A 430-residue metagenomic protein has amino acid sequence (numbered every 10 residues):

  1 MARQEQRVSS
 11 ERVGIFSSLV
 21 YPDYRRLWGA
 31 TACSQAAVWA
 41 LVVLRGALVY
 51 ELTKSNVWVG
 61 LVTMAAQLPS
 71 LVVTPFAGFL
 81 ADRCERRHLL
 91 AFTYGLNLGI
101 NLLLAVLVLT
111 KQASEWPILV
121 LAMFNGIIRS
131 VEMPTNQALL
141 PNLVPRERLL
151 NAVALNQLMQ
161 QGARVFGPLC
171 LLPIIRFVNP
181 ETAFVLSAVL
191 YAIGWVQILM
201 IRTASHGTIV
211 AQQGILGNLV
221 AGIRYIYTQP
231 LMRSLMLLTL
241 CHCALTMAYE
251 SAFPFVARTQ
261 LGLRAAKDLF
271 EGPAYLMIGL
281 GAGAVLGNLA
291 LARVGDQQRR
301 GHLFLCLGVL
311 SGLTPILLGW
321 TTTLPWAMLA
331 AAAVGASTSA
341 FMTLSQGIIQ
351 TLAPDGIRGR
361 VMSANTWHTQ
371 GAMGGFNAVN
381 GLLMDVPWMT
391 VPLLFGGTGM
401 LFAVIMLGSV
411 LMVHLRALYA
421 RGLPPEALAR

Functional and structural regions predicted by a protein language model:
A2-R12, R148, L199-R224, Y419-L428: Flexible cytoplasmic inter-helical loops of multi-pass small-molecule transporters
S9-L68, R224-L280: Helix-loop boundary and gating motifs at the non-cytosolic
A30, L155-A163, L238, A364-T369: Hydrophobic alpha-helical segments of secondary membrane carriers
A32, S114-V131, W326-A340: Hydrophobic core of transmembrane alpha-helices in multi-pass small-molecule transporters, especially MFS/SLC-type
L41, Y50, L103-L107, N125 (+4 more regions): MFS-fold secondary transporters
R45, V131-V144, A340-A353: Intracellular juxtamembrane helix-capping segments at the cytosolic ends of symmetry-related transmembrane helices
G60-V62, V72-F76, R83, R87-L96 (+6 more regions): C-terminal transmembrane bundle of multi-pass solute transporters/carriers
E115-G126, N151-G207, Y249, E271-A282 (+2 more regions): Hydrophobic alpha-helical transmembrane segments
